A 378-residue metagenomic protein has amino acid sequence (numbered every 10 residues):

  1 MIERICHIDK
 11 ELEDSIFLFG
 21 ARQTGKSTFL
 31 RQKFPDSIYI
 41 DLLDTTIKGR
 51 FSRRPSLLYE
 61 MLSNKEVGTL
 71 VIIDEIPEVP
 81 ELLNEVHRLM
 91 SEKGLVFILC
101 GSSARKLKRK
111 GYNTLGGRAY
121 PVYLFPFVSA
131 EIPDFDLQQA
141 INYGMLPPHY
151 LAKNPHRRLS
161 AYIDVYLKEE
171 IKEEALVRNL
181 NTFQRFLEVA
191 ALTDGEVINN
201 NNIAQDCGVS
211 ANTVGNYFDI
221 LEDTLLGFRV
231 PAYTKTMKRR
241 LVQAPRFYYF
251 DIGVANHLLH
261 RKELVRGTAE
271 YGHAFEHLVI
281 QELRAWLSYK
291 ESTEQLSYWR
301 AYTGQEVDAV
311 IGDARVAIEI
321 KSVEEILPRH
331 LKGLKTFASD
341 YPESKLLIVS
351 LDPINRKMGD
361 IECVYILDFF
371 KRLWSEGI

Functional and structural regions predicted by a protein language model:
M1-E11: Pre-Walker A adenine-sensing motif
L18: Hydrophobic anchor at the beta1->P-loop junction of P-loop NTPases
K26-S27: Conserved lysine of the Walker
I40-L70: Short glycine-rich substrate-engagement loop in P-loop NTPases that contacts/grips substrate
I72, V96-S102: Structural recognition of the conserved hydrophobic beta-strand(s) that form the central parallel beta-sheet of P-loop
R105-Y120: Short regulatory helix/loop adjacent to the ATP-binding pocket of P-loop NTPases
R158-R315, S322: Accessory nucleic acid-recognition modules appended to NTPase machines
P353-I378: Domain-level recognition of nuclease-like catalytic cores that cleave nucleotide substrates
